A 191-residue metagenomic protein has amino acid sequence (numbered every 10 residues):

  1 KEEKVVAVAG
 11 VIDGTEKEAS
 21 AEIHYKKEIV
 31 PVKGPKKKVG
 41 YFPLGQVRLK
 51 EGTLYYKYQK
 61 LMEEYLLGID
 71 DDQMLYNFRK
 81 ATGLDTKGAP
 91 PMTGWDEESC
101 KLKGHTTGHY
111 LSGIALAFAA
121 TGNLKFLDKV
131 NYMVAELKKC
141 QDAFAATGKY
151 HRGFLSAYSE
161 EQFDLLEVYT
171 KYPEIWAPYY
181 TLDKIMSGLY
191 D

Functional and structural regions predicted by a protein language model:
K4-V6, G10-D191: Glycan-recognition and catalytic cores of secretory/periplasmic carbohydrate-active enzymes
